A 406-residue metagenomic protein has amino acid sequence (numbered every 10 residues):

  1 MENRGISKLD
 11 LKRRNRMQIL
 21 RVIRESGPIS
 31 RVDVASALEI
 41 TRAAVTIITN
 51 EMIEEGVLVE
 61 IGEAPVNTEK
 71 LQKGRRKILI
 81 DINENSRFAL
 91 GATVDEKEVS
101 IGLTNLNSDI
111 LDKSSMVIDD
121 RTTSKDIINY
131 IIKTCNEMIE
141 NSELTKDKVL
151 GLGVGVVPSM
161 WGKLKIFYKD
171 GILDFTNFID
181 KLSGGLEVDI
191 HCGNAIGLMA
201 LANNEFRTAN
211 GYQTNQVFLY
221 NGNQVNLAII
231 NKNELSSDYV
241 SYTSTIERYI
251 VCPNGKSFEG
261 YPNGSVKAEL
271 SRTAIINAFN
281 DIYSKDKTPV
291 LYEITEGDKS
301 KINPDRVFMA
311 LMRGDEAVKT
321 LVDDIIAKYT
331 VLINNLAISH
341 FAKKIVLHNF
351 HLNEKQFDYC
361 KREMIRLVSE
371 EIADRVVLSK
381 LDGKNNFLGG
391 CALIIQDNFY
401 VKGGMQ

Functional and structural regions predicted by a protein language model:
M1-I61, V66-G74, L79-K113, T123-E140 (+1 more regions): ATP-binding/phosphotransfer module of carbohydrate and carboxylate kinases, centering on a glycine-rich
A89-T93, V149-G153, N215-Y220, N226-A228: Short glycine-aspartate micro-motif
K113, T123, H191-R313: Glycine/GP-enriched mid-protein hinge/lid loop-to-helix segment characteristic of carbohydrate kinases
S114-N136, E140-N215, K355-L367: Glycine-rich phosphate-binding loop and adjoining helix at the ATP-binding site of ATP-dependent phosphoryl-transfer
V157-S159, G222-Q224, H351-L352: Short glycine-rich anion-binding loops that position phosphate/pyrophosphate groups of nucleotides and phosphorylated
